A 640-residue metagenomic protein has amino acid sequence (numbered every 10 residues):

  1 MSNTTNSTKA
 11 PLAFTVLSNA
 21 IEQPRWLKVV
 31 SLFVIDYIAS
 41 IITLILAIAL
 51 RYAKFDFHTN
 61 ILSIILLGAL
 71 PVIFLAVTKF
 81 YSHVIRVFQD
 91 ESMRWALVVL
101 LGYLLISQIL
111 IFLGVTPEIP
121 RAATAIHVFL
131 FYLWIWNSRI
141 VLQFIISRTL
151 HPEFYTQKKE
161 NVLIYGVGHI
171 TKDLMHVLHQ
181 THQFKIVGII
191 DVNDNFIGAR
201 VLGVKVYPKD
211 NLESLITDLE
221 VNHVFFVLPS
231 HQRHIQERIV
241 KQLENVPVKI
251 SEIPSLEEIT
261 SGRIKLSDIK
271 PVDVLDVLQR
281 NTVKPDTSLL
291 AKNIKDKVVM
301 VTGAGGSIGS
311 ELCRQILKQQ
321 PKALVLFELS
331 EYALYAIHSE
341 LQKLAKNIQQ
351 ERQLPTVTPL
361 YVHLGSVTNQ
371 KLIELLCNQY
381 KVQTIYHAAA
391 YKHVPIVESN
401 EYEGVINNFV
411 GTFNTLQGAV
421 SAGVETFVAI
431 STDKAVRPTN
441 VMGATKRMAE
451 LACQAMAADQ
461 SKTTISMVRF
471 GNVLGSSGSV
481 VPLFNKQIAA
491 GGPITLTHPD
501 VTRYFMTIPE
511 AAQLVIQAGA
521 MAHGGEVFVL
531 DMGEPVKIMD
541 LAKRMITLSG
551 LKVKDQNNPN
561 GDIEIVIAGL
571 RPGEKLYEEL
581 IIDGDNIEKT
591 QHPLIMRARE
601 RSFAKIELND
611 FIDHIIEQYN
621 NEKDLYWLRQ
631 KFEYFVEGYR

Functional and structural regions predicted by a protein language model:
M1-Q157, R200, N245, E252: Signature of alpha-helical transmembrane segments in polytopic membrane proteins
S2-T15, K209, Q236-V298, V420: Flexible, Lys/Arg-rich cytosolic regulatory linkers and terminal tails that connect or flank
N3, Y52, I145-S261, L329-H338 (+3 more regions): A solvent-exposed beta-alpha-beta segment
I216, E220-N222, P321-K322, C377 (+3 more regions): Proline-aspartate-enriched helix->loop->beta-strand connector
E237-S251, A323-S330, Q379, S399-T426: NAD(P)-cofactor binding segment of oxidoreductase domains
G262, H387, Y391-V394, S399-E450 (+1 more regions): Conserved Rossmann-fold NAD(P)-dependent oxidoreductase catalytic core, especially the SDR/UDP-sugar
S267-L275, Q279-K381: N-terminal Rossmann/SDR dinucleotide-binding element
K284, L289-N293, A455-N472, S477-R640: Strand-loop microenvironment adjacent to phosphate/nucleotide-handling motifs in alpha/beta enzyme folds
